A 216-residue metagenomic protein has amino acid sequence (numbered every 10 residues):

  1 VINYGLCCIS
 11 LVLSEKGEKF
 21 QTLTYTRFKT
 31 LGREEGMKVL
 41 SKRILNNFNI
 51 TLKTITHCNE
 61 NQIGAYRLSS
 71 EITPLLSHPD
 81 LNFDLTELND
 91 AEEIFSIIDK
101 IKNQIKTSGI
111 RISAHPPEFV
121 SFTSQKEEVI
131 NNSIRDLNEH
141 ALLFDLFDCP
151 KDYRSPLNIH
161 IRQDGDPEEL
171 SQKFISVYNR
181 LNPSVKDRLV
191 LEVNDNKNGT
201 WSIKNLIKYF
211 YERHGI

Functional and structural regions predicted by a protein language model:
V1-R111, V120-I134, L142, L146-C149 (+2 more regions): Alpha/beta catalytic barrel-like cores
Y25-K29, L76, F122, N158-V177: Charged interaction patches that mediate protein-protein contacts
L68, L157-I159, L191: Buried hydrophobic side chains on well-structured beta-strands
H115: Conserved, mostly hydrophobic/aromatic
I130-F147, Y153, I161-N182: Extended substrate/RNA-proximal surfaces in nucleic-acid metabolism proteins
Y153-L157, D187: Residue-level recognition of the N-termini of beta-strands and the immediately preceding loop/turn
I161-Q163, P167, S171-I216: Acidic/histidine-rich catalytic cores of soluble enzymes
